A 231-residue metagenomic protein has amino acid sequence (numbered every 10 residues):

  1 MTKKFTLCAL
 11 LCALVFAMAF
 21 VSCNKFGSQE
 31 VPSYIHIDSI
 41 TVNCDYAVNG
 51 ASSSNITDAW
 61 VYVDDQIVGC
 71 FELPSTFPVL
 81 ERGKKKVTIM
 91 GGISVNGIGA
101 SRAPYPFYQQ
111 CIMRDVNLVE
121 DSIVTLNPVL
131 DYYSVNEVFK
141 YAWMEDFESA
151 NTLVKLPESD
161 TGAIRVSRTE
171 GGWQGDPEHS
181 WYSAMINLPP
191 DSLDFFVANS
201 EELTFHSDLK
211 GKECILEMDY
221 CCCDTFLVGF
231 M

Functional and structural regions predicted by a protein language model:
A19-S22: C-terminal motif of bacterial Sec signal peptides marking the signal peptidase cleavage site
I37-A51: Short amphipathic, basic-aromatic surface patches that mediate peripheral association with negatively charged
P74-V79: Short, surface-exposed beta-strand/beta-hairpin micro-motifs centered on an aromatic residue
E81-A100: A short, solvent-exposed beta-strand micro-motif common in secreted/extracellular proteins
N96-V129: Structured interaction patches on ligand/partner-binding surfaces of diverse proteins
N127-A163: Extracellular carbohydrate-recognition regions
F147, S200-F226: Extra-cytoplasmic beta-strand recognition segments
I164-V197: Short carbohydrate-recognition loop motifs
